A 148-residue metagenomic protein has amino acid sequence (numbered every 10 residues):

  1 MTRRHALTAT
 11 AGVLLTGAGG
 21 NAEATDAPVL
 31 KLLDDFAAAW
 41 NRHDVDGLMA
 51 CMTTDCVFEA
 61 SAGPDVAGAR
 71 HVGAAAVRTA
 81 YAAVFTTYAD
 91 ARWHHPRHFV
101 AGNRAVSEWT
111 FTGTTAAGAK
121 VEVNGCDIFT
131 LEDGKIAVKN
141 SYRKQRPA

Functional and structural regions predicted by a protein language model:
T2-T54, A74: Short, low-complexity N-terminal intrinsically disordered segments enriched in polar/charged residues
A50-R97: A solvent-exposed, acidic/Ser-Thr-rich amphipathic alpha-helical stretch
V57, A119, K135-A137: Residue-level signal for well-ordered, solvent-exposed loop/turn and beta-edge residues enriched in charged/polar side
T87, T112-E122: Short, cysteine-centered beta-strand-loop-beta hairpins and adjacent loop/turn segments enriched in charged/polar
R92-H94, V121-D127: Short, surface-exposed coil-to-beta transition loops
G102-F111: A short hydrophobic beta-strand element
N124-P147: Short beta-strand edge/turn micro-motifs at domain boundaries
